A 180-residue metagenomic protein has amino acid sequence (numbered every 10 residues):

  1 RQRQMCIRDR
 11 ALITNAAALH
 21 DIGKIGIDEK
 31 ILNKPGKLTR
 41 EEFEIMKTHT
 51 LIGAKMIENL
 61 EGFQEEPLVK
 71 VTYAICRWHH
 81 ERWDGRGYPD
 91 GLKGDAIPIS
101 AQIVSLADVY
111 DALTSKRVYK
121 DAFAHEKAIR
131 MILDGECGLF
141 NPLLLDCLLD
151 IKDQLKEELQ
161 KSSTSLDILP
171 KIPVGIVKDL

Functional and structural regions predicted by a protein language model:
R1-Q4, R8-L180: Histidine- and acidic-residue-rich, metal-dependent catalytic cores
